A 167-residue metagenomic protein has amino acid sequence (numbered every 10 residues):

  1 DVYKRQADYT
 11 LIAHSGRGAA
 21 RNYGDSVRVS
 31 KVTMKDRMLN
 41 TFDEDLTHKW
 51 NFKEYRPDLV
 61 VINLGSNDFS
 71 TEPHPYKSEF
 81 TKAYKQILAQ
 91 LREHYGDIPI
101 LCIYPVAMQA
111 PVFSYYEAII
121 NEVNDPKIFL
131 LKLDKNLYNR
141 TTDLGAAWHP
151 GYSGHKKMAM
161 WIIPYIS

Functional and structural regions predicted by a protein language model:
V2-Y3: Short, small-residue-biased leader/transition segments that mark boundaries at the very start of proteins
Q6-S26: Short connector loops at secondary-structure junctions
V29-K31: Acidic, Ser/Thr-rich peripheral helices and adjacent loops at domain boundaries
T33-S167: Alpha-helical cap/lid subdomain in secreted, periplasmic, or secretory-pathway luminal O-acyl-processing enzymes
